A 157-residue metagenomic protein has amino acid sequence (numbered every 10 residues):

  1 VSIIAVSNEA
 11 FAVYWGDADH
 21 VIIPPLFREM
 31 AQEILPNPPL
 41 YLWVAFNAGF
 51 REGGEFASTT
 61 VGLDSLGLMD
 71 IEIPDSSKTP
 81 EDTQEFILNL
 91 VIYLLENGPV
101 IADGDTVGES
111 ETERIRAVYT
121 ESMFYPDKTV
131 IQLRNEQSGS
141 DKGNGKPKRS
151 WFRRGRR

Functional and structural regions predicted by a protein language model:
V1-A10: Hydrophobic alpha-helical segments and helix pairs
G16-V107, E111-D141: Aromatic/basic-lined ligand-recognition segments that form π-stacking hydrophobic pockets flanked by Lys/Arg to engage
D141-R157: Polybasic, Ser/Thr-rich amphipathic helices
